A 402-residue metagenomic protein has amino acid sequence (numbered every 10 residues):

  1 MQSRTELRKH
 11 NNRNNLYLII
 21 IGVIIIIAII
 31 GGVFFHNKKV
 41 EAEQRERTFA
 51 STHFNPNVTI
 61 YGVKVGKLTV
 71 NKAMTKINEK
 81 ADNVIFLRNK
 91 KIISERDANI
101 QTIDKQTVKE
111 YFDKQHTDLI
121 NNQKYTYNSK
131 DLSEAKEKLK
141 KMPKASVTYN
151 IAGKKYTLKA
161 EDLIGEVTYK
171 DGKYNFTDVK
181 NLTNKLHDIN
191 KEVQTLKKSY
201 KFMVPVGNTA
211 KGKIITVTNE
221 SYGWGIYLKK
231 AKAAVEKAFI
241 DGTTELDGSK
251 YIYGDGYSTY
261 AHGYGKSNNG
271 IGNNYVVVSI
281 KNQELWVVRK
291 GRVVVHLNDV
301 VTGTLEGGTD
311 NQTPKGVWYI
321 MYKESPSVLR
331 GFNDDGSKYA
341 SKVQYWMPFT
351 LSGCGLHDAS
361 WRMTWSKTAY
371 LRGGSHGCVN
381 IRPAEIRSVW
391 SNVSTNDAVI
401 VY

Functional and structural regions predicted by a protein language model:
Q2-G308, Q312, V317, Y322-S341 (+3 more regions): Surface-exposed, secretory/extracytoplasmic low-complexity segments enriched in Ser/Thr/Asn/Gly/Pro
N184, G331-Y402: Exported/periplasmic cell-wall-interacting domains
